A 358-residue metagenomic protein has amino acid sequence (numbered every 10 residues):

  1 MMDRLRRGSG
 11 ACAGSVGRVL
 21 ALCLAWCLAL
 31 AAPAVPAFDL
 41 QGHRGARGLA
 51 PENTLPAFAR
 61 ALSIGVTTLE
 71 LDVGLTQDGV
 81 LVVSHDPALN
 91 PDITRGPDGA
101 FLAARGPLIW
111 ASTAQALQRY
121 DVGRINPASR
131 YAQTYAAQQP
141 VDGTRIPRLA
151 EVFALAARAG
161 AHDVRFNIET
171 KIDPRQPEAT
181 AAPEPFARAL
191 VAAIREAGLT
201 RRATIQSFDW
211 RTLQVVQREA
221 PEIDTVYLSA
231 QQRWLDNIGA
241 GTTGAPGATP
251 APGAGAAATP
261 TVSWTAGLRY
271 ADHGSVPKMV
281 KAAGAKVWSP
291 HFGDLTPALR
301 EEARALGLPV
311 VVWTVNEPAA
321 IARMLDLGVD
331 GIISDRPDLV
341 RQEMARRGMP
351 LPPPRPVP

Functional and structural regions predicted by a protein language model:
M1-S15: N-terminal secretory signal peptides that target proteins for export/translocation
R4-L5, A31-P358: Phosphate-group recognition and catalysis centered on beta-loop-alpha active-site segments
G8-A11, L22, R47-G48: General helical structural elements
A11-G17, D86, G348: Serine/proline-rich low-complexity intrinsically disordered segments, especially terminal tails, linkers
G17-L30: Bacterial N-terminal signal peptides
